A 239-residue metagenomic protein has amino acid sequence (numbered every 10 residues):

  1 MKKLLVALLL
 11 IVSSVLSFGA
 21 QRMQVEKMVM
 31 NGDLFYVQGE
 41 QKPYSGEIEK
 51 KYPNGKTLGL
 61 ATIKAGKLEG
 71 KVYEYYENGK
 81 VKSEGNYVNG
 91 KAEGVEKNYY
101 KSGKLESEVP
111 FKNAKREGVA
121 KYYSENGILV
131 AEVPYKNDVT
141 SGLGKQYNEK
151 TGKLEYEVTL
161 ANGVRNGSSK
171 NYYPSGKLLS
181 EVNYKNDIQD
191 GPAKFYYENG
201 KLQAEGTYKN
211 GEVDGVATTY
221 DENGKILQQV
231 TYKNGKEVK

Functional and structural regions predicted by a protein language model:
M1-L4: Positively charged n-region of N-terminal signal peptides that target proteins for export
A7-V15: Bacterial N-terminal signal peptides
V15-K239: Glycine/tyrosine- and acidic-biased, solvent-exposed loop/turn segments at the edges of beta-strands
